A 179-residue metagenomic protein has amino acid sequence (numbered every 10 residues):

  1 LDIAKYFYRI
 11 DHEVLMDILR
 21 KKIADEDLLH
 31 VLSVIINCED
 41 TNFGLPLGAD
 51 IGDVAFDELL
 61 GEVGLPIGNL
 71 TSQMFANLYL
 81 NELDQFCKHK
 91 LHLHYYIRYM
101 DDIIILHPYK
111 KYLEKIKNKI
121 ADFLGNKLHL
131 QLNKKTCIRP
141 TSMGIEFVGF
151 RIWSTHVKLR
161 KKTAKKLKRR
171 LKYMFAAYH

Functional and structural regions predicted by a protein language model:
L1-M100, I104-I120, K135, R139: Conserved polymerase palm-domain catalytic core
G52-E62, E114-K115, A121, L132-H179: Right-hand nucleic-acid polymerase module
